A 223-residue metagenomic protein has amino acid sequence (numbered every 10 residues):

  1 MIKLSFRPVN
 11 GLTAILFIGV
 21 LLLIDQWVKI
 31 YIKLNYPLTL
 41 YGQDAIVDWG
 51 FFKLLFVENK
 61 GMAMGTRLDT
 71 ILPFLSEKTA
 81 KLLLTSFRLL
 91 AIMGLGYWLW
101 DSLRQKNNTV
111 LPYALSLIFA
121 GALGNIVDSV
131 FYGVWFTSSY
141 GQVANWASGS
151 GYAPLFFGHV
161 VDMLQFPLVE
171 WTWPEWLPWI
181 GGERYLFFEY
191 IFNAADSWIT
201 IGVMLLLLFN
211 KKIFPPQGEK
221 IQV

Functional and structural regions predicted by a protein language model:
M1-V223: Alpha-helical transmembrane bundles and membrane-interface segments of multipass inner-membrane proteins
